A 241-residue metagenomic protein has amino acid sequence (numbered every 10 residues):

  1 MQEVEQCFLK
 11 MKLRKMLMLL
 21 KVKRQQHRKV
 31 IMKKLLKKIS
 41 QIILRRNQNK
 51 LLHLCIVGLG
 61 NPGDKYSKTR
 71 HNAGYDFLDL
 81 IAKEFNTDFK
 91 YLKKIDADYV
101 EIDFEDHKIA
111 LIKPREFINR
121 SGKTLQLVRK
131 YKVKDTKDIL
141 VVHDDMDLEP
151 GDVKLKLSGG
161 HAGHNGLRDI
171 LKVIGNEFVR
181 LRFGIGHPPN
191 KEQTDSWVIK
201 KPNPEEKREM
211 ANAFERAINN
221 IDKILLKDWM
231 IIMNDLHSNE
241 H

Functional and structural regions predicted by a protein language model:
M1-I31: Cationic, amphipathic, low-complexity alpha-helical segments enriched in hydrophobics plus arginine/proline
L9, L13, V30-L157, R168 (+3 more regions): Nucleotide and nucleotide-moiety/phosphate-recognizing core
K21, G186-T194, K200-E205, E209: RNase H-like, two-metal
K154-G160, V198-K201: Short glycine-enriched, charge-decorated loop/helix-capping segments at active-site entrances that position
G163-G166: Hydrophobic alpha-helical segments within soluble ligand-binding/sensing domains
